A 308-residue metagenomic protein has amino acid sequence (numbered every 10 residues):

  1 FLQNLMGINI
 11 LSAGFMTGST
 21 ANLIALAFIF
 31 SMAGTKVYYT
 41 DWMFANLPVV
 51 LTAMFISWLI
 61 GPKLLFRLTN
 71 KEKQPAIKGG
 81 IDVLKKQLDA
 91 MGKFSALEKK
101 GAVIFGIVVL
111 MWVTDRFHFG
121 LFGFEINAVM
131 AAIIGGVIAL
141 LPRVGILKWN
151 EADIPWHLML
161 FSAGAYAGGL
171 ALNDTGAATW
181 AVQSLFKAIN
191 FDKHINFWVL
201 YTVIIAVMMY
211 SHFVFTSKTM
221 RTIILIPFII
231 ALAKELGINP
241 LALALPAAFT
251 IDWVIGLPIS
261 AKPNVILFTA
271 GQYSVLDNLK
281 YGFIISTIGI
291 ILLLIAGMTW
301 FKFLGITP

Functional and structural regions predicted by a protein language model:
L2-N4, S12-I24, S31-K93, K100-V103 (+2 more regions): Juxtamembrane and boundary regions of transmembrane helices in multi-pass small-molecule transporters and channels
I10, G80-K86, G135, L158-L172 (+3 more regions): Small-residue-rich segments of transmembrane alpha-helices in multi-pass membrane proteins, especially helix faces
L11-A21, A171-A178, S211-I224, W253-K262: Short helix-coil transition sites and intra-membrane helix breaks within transmembrane domains of multi-pass
V50-F55, L97-V108, G123-P142, P155-A167 (+4 more regions): Hydrophobic mid-bilayer segments of alpha-helices in multi-pass membrane transport proteins, especially secondary
L59-R67, G92-K99, V108-I154, L236-N239: Flexible hinge motifs at transmembrane-helix junctions and intramembrane kinks/re-entrant loops in multi-pass membrane
F124-G136, A188-L200, L241-L257: Structural signature of hydrophobic alpha-helical transmembrane segments
W149-Q183, F197-Y210: Core transmembrane alpha-helical segments of multi-pass membrane transporters/permeases
D192-A248: Hydrophobic alpha-helical transmembrane segments of multi-pass integral membrane proteins, predominantly secondary
